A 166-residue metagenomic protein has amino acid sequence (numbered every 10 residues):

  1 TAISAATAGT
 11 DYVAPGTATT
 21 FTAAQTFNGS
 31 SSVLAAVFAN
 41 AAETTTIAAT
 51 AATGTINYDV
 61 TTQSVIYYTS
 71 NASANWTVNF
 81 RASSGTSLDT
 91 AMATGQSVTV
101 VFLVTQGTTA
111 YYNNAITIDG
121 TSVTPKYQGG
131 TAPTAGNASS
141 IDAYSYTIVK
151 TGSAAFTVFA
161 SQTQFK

Functional and structural regions predicted by a protein language model:
T1-A41: Fibrous stalk/shaft segments of extracellular and virion attachment machinery
A5, N71-K166: Acidic, glycine/polar-enriched metal-coordinating patches/loops that mediate binding to polyanionic ligands
G9, T53, G95-S97: Glycine-centered loop/turn motifs
A14, D59-T61, M92-G95: Flexible, charged surface loops at secondary-structure boundaries
T17, A23, G54-I56, N114 (+1 more regions): Residue-level detector of beta-strand structural context in well-folded domains
T19, T50-A52, S140: Residues that act as N-cap/strand-start positions at coil-to-secondary-structure junctions
G29-T69: Extracellular beta-solenoid/beta-roll
